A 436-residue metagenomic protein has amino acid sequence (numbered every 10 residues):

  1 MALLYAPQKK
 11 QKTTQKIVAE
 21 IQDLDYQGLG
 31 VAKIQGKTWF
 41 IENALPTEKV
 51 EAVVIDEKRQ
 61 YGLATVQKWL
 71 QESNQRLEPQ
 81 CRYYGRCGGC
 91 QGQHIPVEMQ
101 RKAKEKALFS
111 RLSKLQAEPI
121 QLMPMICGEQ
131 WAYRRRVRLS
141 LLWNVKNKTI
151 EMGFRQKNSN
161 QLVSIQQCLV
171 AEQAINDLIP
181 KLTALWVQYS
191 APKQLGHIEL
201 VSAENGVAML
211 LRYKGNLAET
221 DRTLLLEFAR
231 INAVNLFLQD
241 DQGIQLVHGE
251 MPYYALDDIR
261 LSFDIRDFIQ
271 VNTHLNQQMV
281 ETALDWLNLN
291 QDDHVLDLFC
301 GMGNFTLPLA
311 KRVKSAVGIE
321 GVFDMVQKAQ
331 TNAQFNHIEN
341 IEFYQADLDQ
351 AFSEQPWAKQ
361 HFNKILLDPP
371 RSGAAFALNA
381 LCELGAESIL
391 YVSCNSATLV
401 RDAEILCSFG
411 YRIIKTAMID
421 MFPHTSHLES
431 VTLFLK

Functional and structural regions predicted by a protein language model:
M1-P79, Y83, E342-F343: Terminal RNA-binding accessory module
L3-V18, D23-Y26, K214-K436: Rossmann-like S-adenosyl-L-methionine
G30-Q35, G153-Q156, A329: Short, acidic/hydrophobic/Gly-rich beta-strand patch recurrent on exposed beta strands that often constitutes part
E51-V53, R138, L296: Hydrophobic beta-strand signal
V54-D56, L141-V145, S202, D420 (+1 more regions): Short, low-complexity Ser/Thr-rich regulatory SLiMs
Q67-P79, G85-L195: Extended interfacial segments that mediate partner engagement and assembly in macromolecular machines
M123-Q130, G196-L200, D241-I244, A417-M421: Short, solvent-exposed loop/turn elements at beta->coil junctions and helix N-caps that rim active or binding pockets
